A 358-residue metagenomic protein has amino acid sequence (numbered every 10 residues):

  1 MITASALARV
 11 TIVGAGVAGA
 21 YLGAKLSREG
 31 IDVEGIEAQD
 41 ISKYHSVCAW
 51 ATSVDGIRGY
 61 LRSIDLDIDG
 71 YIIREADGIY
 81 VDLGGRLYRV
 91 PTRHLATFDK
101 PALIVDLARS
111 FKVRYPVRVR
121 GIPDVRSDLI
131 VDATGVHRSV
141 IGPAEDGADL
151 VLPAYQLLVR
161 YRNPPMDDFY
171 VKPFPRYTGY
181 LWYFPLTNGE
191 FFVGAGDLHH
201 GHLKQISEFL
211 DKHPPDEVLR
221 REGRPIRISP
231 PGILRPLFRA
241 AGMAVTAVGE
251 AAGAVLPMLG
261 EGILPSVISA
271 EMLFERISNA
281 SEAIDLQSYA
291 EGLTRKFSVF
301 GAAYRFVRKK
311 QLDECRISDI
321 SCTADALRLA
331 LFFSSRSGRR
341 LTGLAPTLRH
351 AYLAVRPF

Functional and structural regions predicted by a protein language model:
I2-A18: Beta1/beta-strand and adjacent pyrophosphate-binding region of the FAD-binding site in flavoprotein oxidoreductases
V13-A15, A24-S46: Glycine-rich FAD pyrophosphate-binding loop
A15, V105-R220, G232-L237: Predominantly flavin-linked oxidoreductase catalytic cores and closely associated redox partners
A18, I41, H137: Conserved Rossmann-like nucleotide-cofactor binding loop
Q39-I79: N-terminal FAD cofactor-binding segment of flavoenzymes
A51, D55, Y88-A108, L198-K204: Short beta-strand to alpha-helix junction loop
H200-R276, S281-A283: FAD/FMN-dependent oxidoreductases across multiple families
E275-F358: C-terminal helical "tail/cap" subdomain of flavin- and related membrane-associated enzymes
